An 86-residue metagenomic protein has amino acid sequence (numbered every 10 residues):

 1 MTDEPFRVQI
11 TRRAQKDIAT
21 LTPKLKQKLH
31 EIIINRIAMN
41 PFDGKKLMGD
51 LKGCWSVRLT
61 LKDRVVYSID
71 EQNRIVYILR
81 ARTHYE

Functional and structural regions predicted by a protein language model:
M1-K16, T20, K24-Q27, R58-R64 (+1 more regions): Enriched for short, Lys/Arg-rich terminal
I34-L59: A short, surface-exposed loop/turn module that caps and links secondary-structure elements
